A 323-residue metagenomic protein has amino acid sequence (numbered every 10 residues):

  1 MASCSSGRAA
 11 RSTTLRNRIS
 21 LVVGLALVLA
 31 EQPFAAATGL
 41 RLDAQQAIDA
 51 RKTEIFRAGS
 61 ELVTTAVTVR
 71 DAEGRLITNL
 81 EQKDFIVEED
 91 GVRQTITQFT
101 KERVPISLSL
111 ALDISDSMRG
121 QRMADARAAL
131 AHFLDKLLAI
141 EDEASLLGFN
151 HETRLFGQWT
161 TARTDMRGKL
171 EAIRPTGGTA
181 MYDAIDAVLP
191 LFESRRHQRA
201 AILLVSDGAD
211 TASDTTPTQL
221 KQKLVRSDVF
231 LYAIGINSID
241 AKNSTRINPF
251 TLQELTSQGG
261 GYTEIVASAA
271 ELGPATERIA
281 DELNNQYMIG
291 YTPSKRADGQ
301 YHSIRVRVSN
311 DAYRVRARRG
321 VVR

Functional and structural regions predicted by a protein language model:
M1-R16: N-terminal secretory signal peptides that target proteins for export/translocation
R11, A26-L27, D49: Short, low-complexity, intrinsically disordered N-terminal modules that encode targeting/processing signals
S12, R18, A35-A37: Disordered regulatory segments flanking catalytic cores
N17, A30-E31, S206-A209: Residue-level micro-sites within transmembrane alpha helices that shape and flank functional polar/acidic positions
N17-I19, D71: Hydrophobic alpha-helical segments, especially transmembrane helices and their immediate juxtamembrane helical caps
S20-P33: Bacterial N-terminal signal peptides
A35-R323: Scaffold/interface architecture of coatomer-like assemblies
